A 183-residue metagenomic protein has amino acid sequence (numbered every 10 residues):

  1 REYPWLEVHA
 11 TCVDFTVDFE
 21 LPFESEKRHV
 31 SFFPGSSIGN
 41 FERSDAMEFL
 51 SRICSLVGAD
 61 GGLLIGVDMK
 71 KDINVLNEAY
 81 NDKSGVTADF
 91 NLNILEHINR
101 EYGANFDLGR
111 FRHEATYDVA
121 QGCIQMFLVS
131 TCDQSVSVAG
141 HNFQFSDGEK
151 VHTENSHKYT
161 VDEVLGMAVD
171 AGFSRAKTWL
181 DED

Functional and structural regions predicted by a protein language model:
E2-W5, F106: Short helix-capping segments at alpha-helix termini
P4-V17: Conserved SAM-binding strand-loop segment of SAM-dependent methyltransferases
F19-E26: Short amphipathic alpha-helix with an adjacent loop that forms part of the alpha/beta core around
K27-S36: Short SAM/SAH-binding signature in class I
V30, S55-D72: Conserved beta-strand signature within the Rossmann-like core of class I S-adenosyl-L-methionine
G39-R52, G58: A short, conserved alpha-helix within the catalytic core of class I
M69, V75-S174: Substrate-binding/catalytic lobe of Class I Rossmann-like enzymes that use SAM or dcSAM, i.e., the mid-to-C-terminal
F173-D183: C-terminal structured interaction module
